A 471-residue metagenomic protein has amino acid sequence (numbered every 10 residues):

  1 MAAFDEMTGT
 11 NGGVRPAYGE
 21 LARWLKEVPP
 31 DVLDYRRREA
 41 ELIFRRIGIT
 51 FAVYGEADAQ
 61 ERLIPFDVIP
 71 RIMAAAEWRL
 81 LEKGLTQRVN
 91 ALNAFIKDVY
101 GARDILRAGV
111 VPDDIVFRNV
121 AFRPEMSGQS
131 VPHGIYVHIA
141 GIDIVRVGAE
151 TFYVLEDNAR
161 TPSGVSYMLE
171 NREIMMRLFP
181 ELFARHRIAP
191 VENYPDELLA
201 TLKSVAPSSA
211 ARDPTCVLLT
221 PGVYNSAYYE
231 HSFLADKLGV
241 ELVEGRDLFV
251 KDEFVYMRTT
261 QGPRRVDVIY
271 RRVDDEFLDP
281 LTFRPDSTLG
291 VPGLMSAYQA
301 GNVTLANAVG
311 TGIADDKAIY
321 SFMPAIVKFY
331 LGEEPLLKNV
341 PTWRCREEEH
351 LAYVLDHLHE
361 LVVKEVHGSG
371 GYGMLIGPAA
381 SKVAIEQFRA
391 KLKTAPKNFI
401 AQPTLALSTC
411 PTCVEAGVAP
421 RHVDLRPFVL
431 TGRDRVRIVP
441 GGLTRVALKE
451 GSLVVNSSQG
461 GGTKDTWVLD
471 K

Functional and structural regions predicted by a protein language model:
M1-K471: Preference for protein termini
